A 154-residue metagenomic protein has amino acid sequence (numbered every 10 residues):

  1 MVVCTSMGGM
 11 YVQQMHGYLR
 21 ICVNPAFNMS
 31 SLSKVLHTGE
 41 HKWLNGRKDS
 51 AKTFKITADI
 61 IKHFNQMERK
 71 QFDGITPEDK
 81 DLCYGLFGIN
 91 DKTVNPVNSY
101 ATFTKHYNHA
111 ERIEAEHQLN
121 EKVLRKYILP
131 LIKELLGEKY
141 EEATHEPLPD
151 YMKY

Functional and structural regions predicted by a protein language model:
M1-V3, I21: Short, conserved beta-strand segments within well-ordered enzyme catalytic domains that often line or immediately flank
V3-V12: Gly/Ala-rich beta-loop-alpha elbow adjacent to hydrolase catalytic centers
M15-H16: Aromatic pocket-lining residues of Rossmann-like dinucleotide-binding sites
L19-P149: The alpha/beta-hydrolase serine catalytic core
M152-Y154: Ankyrin repeat (ANK) tandem alpha-helical domains that serve as protein-protein interaction scaffolds, prominent
